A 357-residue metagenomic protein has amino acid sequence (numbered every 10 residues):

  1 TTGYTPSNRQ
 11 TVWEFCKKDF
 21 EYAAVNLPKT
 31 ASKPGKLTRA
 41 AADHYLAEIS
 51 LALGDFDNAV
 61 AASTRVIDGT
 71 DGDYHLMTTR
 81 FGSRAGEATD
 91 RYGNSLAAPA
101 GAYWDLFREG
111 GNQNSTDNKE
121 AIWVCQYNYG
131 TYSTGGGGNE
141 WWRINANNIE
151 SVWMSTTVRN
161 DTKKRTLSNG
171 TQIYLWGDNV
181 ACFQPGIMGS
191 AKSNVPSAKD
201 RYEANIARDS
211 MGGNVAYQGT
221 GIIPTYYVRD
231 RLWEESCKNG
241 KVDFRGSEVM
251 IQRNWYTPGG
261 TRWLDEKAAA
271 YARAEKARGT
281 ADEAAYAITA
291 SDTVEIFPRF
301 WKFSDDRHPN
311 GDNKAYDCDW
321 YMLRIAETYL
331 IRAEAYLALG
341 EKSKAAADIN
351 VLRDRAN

Functional and structural regions predicted by a protein language model:
T1-T38, L53-G69, L264-L323, R332 (+2 more regions): Aromatic-anchored glycine-rich loop motif in surface-exposed flexible loops
A41-L53: Hydrophobic/aromatic-rich effector regions of fungal transcription factors
G54-Y271: An aromatic- and glycine-enriched ligand-binding surface/loop that stacks and positions planar moieties
